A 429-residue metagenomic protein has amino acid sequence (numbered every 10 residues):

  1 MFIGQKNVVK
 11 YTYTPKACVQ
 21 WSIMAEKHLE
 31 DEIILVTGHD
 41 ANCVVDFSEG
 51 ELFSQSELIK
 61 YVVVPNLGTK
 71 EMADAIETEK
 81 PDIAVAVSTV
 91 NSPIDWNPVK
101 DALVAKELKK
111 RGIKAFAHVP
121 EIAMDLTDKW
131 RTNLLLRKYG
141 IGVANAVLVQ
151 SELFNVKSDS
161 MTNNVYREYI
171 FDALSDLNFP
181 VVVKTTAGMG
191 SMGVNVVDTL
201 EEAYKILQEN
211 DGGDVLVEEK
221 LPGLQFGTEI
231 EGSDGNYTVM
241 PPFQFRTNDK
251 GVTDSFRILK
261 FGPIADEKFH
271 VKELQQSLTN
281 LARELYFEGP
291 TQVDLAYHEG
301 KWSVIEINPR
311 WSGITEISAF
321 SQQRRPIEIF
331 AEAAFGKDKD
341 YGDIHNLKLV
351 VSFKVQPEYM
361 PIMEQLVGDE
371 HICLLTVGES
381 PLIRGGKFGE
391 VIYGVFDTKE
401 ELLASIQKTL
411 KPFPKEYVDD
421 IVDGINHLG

Functional and structural regions predicted by a protein language model:
M1-F116, N155-S158, S405-L428: ATP-binding N-terminal substructure of ATP-dependent carboxylate-amine bond-forming enzymes
V87, V149, F243: Conserved residues at the C-terminal ends of beta-strands
L126-P222, D234-G235, P263-I264, K268-Q276 (+1 more regions): Active-site nucleotide/adenylate-binding loops and adjacent lid/helix of ATP-dependent enzymes
A144, M192, F226-T228, Y237 (+3 more regions): Change "...and in nucleic-acid phosphodiester-cleaving endonucleases..." to "...and in nucleic-acid processing enzymes
E219-Y286, N308-A334: ATP-dependent carboxylate/phosphate-activation module, predominantly the ATP-grasp catalytic core and closely related
I230, L278-S318, D343-I344, S352-Y359: Conserved metal-phosphate-binding beta-hairpin within the catalytic cores of diverse ATP-dependent phosphoryl-transfer
A331-G429: Peripheral (often C-terminal) accessory segments that flank ATP-dependent C-N-forming ligase machineries
